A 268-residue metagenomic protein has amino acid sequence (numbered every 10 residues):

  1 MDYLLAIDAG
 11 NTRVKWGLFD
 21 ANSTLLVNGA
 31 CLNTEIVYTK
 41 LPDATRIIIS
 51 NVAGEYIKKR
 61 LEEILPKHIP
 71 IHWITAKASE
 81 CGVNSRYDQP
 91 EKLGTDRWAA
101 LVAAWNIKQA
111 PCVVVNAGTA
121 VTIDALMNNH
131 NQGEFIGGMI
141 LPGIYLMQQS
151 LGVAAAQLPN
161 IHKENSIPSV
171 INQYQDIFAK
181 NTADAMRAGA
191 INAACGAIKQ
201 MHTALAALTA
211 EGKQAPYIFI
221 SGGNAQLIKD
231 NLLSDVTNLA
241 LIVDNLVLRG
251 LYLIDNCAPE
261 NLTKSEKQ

Functional and structural regions predicted by a protein language model:
M1-R13, G17-F19, L25-V113, Q132-Q268: Nucleotide/phosphate-binding catalytic cleft detector across ATP-hydrolyzing and phosphate-transferring enzymes
F19, D124-N128: Short beta-strand-to-turn element immediately C-terminal to the catalytic PLP-Schiff-base lysine in fold type I
